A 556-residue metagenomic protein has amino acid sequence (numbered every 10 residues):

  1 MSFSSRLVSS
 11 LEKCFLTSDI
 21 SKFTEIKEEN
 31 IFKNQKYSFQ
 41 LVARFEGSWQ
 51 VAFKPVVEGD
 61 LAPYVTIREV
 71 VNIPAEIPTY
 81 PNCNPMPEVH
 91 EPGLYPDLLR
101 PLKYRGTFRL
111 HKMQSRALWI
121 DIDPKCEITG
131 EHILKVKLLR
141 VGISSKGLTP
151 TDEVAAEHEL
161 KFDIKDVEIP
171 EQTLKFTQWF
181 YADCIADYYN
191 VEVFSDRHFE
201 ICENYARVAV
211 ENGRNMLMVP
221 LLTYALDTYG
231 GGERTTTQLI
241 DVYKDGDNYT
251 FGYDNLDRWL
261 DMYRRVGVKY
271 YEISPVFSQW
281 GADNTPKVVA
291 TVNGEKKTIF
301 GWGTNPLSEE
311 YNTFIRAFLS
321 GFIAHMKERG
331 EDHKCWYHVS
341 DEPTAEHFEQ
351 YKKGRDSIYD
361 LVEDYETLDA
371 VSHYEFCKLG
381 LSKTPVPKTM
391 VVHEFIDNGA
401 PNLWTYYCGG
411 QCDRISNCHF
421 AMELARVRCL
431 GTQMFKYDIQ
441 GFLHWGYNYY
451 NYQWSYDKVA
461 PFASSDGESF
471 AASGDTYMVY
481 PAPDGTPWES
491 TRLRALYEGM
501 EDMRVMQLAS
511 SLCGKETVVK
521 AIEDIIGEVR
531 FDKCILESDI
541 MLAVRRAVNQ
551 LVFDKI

Functional and structural regions predicted by a protein language model:
F3-I20, E46-L118: Surface-exposed binding patches on compact interaction domains or structured appendages
I26-G47, M218: Contiguous beta-strand segments within globular domains
K36, S48, S115, T129-I133: Extracellular Ig-like/FN3 beta-sandwich strand-entry sites
P78, E91, I122, I133-R140 (+3 more regions): Aromatic-lined carbohydrate-binding surfaces of glycoside hydrolases
D123-T129: Short, surface-exposed loop/turn segments at beta-strand-coil junctions that are enriched for proline with nearby
G303-F348, S357-E366, A370-V371, S455-I556: Catalytic domains of carbohydrate-active enzymes that cleave complex glycans
Y365-V392, Y406: Aromatic- and acid-rich polysaccharide-binding/catalytic face of secreted or lumenal carbohydrate-active enzymes
T384-S469: Catalytic-core region of carbohydrate-active enzymes that cleave or remodel glycosidic bonds
